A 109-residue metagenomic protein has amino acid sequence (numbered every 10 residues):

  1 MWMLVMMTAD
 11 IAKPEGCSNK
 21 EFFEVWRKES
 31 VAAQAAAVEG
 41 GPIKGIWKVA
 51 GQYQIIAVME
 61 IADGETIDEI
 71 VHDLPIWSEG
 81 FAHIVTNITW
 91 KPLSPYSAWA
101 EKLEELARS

Functional and structural regions predicted by a protein language model:
M1-Y53, A62-G64, L93-S109: Short S/T/G/P-rich N-terminal loop/turn motif that feeds into the first structured element of a domain
L4-M6, I56, V85-N87: Broad gene-expression machinery/nucleic-acid interaction feature
V38-G40, A82-V85: Short, well-ordered coil/turn elements that cap or connect secondary structure elements
V58-E60: Short hydrophobic/aromatic beta-strand micro-patches that form the beta-sheet surface supporting nucleotide- or nucleic
I67-P75: Short amphipathic alpha-helices in soluble, non-transmembrane regions that often serve as interface/regulatory elements
L74-I84: A common structural junction motif
H83-S94: A short, structured active-site edge motif that brings together acidic residues
